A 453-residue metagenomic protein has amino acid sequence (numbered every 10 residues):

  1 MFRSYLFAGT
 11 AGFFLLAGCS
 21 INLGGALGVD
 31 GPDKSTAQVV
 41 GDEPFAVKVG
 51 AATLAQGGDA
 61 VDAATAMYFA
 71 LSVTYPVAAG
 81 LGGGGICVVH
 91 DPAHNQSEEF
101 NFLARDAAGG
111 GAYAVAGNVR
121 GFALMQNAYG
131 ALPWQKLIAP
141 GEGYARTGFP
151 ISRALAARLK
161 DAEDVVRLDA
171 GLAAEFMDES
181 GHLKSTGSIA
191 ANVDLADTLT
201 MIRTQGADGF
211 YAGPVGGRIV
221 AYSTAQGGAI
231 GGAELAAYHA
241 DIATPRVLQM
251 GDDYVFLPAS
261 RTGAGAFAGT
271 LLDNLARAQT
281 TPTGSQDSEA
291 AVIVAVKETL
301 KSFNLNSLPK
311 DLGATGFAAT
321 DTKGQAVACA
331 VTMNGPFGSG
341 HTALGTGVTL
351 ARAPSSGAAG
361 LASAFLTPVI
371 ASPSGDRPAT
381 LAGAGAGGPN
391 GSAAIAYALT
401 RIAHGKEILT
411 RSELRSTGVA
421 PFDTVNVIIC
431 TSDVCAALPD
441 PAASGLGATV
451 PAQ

Functional and structural regions predicted by a protein language model:
M1-G9: Bacterial N-terminal signal peptides that target proteins for export
L16-G18: C-terminal motif of bacterial Sec signal peptides marking the signal peptidase cleavage site
S20-A174, A196, A264-C430: Proteins synthesized as precursors that undergo proteolytic processing into mature forms
N101, P258-A259, A330, P439: Short linear motifs in exposed loops
A128-A259: Long, well-ordered, tryptophan-enriched scaffold segments
R261-T262, Q453: Disulfide-rich, cysteine-dense extracellular ectodomains and adjacent flexible linkers of secreted and cell-surface
G418-Q453: Cofactor-centric catalytic regions
